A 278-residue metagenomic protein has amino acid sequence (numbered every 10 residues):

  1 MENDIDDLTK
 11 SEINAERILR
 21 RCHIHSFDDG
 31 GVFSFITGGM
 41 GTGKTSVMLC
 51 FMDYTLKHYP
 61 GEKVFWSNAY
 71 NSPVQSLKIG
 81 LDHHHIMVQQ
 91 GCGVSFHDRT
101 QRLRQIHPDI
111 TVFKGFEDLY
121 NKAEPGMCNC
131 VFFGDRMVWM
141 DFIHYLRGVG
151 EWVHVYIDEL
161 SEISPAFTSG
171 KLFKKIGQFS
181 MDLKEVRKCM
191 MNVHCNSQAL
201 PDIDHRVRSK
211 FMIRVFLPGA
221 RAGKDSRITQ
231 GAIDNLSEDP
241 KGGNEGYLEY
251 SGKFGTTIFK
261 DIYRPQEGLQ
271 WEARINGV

Functional and structural regions predicted by a protein language model:
M1, F27-G30, K57-G61, L119-M127 (+1 more regions): Flexible, charged surface loops at secondary-structure boundaries
M1-R21, G30-F35, V47, Y145 (+3 more regions): Conserved P-loop NTPase motor module
H23-D29, F33-D53, R136-N235: Conserved P-loop NTPase motor cores
T42-F96: Walker A/P-loop NTP-binding active-site region of P-loop NTPases, recognizing the glycine-rich GxxxxGKT/S
E62-F65, H85, C128-C130, V153-V155 (+1 more regions): Hydrophobic beta-strand segments of well-ordered beta-sheets in folded domains
K63-A69, V112-K114, F132, V193-S197 (+1 more regions): Short, hydrophobic beta-strand segments that form beta-sheet elements in well-ordered domains
Q90-H107, L183-E185, C189, C195-Q266 (+1 more regions): Conserved ATP-driven motor cores of ASCE-family P-loop NTPases powering translocation/secretion/packaging/pilus
P108-M137: Conserved P-loop NTPase mechanochemical-coupling segment
